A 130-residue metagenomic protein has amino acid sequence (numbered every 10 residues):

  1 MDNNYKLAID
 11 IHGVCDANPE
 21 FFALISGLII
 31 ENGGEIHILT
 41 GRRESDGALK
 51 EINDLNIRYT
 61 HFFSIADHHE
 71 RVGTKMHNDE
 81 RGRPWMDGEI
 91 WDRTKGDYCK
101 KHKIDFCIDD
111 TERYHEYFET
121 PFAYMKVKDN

Functional and structural regions predicted by a protein language model:
M1-H77: Alpha-helical substrate-recognition element adjacent to the catalytic core
G47-N130: C-terminal cap/substrate-recognition subdomain and adjoining C-terminal extension of metal-dependent phosphatase-like
